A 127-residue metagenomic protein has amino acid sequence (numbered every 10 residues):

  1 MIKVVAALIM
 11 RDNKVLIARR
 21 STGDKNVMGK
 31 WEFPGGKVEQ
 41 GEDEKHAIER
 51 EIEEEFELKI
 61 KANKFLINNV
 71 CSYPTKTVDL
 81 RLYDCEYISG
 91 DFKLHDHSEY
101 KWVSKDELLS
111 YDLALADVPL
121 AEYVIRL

Functional and structural regions predicted by a protein language model:
M1-L16, K37: Conserved N-terminal beta-strand and adjoining loop/helix that marks the start of the Nudix/MutT-like hydrolase domain
K3-V5, N13, V78-R81, S98: Change "...and in nucleic-acid phosphodiester-cleaving endonucleases..." to "...and in nucleic-acid processing enzymes
I9-M10, I17, Y87, W102: Conserved hydrophobic "DFG−1" position in protein kinase catalytic cores
K14-E54: Conserved Nudix-box catalytic region and its N-terminal flanking loop in Nudix hydrolases and closely related
E55-A62: Short secondary-structure junctions
K59, N68-D91, E99-K101, K105: Active-site-adjacent beta-strand/loop module that shapes the phosphate/pyrophosphate-binding cleft
D84, K93-V124: NUDIX/MutT-family hydrolases
